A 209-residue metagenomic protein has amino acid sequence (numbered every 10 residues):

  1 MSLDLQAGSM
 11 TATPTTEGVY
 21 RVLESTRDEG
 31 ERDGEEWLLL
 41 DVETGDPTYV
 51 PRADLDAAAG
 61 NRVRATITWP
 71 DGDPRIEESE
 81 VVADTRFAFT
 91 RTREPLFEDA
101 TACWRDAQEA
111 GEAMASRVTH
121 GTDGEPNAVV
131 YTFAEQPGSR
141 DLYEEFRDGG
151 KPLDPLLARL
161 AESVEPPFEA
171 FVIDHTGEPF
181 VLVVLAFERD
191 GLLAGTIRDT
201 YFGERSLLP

Functional and structural regions predicted by a protein language model:
S2-R32, E98-T101, E109-G121: Structural detector for short beta-strands of small beta-barrel domains
E17-E24, W37, A65, P74: Small-residue-enriched segments and motifs
E24-G34, D71-G72, H120-P126, H175-G177: Short, ordered beta-strand-loop transition motifs
S25, A53-L55, P70-G72, Q136 (+1 more regions): Generic structural motif
V42-A59: Beta-strand/loop nucleic-acid-binding surfaces
A59-E77, P166-H175: Flexible glycine-rich surface loops and low-complexity tracts that mediate binding to linear polymers
T68-A100, E188-D190: OB-fold/S1-family single-stranded nucleic acid-binding modules
F97-P209: Charge/polar-rich, low-complexity and marginally structured segments
